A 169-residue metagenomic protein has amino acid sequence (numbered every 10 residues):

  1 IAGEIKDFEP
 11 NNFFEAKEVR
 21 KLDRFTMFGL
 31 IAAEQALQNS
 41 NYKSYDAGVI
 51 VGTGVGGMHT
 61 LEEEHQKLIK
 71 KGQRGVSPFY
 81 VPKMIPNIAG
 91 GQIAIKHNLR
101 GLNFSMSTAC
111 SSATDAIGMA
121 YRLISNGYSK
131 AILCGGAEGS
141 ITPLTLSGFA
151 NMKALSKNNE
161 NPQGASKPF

Functional and structural regions predicted by a protein language model:
I1-A47: Conserved active-site "lid/cap" helical segment
Q38-Y45, G56-F169: Acyl-thioester C-C bond-transforming condensing/cleaving domain
I50-T53: Acidic helix-start/capping segments at beta-turn-to-alpha-helix junctions
